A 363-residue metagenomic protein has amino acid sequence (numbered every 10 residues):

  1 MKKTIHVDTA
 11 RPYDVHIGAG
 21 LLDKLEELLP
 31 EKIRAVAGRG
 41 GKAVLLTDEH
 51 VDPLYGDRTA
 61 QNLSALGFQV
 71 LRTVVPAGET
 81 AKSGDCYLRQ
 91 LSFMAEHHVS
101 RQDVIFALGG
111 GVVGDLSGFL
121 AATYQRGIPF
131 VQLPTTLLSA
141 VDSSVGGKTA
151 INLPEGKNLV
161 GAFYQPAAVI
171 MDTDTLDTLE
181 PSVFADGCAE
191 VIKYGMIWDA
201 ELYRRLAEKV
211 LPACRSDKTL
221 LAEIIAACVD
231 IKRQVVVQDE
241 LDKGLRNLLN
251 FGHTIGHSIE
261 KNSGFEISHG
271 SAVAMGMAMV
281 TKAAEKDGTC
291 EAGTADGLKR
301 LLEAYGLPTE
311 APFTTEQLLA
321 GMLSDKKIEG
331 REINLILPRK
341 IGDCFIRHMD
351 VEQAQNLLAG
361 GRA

Functional and structural regions predicted by a protein language model:
M1-D103: ATP/NTP phosphate-donor binding region
D8, A189-I192, T289-A363: C-terminal charged capping/lid subdomain of soluble metabolic enzymes
H16, F119-P212: A glycine/threonine-rich phosphate-anchoring loop and its flanking beta-alpha core in nucleotide/phosphate-binding
G18, L45, S83, P134 (+4 more regions): Residue-level signal for inorganic ion chemistry
Q90, S117-A121, V191, I259 (+1 more regions): Buried hydrophobic packing segments
L91-I105, S117-Q132: Non-catalytic interfacial helical region
V112-F119, A140-V141, S258: Short glycine/serine/threonine-rich phosphate/pyrophosphate-binding segments that cradle anionic phosphate groups
R205-E316: Active-site segments that bind and position negatively charged phosphate/pyrophosphate groups
